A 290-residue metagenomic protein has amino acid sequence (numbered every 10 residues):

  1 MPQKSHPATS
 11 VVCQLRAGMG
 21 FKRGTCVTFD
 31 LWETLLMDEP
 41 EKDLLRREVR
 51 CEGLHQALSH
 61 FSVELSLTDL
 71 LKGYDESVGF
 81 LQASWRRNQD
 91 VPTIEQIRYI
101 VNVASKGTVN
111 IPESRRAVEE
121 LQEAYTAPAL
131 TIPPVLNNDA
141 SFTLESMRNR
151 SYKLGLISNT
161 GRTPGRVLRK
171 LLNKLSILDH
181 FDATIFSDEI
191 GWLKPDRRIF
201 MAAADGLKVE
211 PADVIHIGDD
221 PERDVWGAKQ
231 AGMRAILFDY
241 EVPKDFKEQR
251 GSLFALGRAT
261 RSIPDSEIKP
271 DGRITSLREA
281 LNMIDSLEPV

Functional and structural regions predicted by a protein language model:
M1-V27, M37, V63-T68, P133-V135 (+3 more regions): Asp-based, Mg2+/Mn2+-dependent phosphohydrolase catalytic module
L15, F21-E145, N149-R150: N-terminal helical cap/lid subdomain that shapes the substrate entry/recognition surface in HAD-like hydrolases
